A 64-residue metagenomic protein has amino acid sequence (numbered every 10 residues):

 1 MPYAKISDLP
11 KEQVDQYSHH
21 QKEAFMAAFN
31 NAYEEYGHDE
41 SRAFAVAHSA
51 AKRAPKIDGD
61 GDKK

Functional and structural regions predicted by a protein language model:
M1-K64: C-terminal alpha-helical interaction appendages
